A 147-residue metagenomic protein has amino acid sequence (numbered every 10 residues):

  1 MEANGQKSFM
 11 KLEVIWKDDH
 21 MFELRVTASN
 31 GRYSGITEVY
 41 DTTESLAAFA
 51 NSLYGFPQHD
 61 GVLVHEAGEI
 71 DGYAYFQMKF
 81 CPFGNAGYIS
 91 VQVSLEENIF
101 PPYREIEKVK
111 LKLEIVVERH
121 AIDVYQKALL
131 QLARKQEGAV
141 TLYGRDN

Functional and structural regions predicted by a protein language model:
M1-N30, G35-V39, E44-A48, R134-G138: Charged, alpha-helix-forming regions
M10, V14, Q58-N85, L132-N147: DNA polymerase processivity clamps
W16-E23, Y75, F80-E105: Intrinsic, low-complexity N-terminal interaction/targeting segments
N30-R32, T43, L95-I99, V117-R119: Beta-strand elements of well-folded, non-transmembrane domains
R32-A74: Short, well-structured hydrophobic secondary-structure segments
Y33-S34, G55-G61, N98-P102, A133-E137: Short loop/beta submotifs within extracellular cysteine-rich repeat domains
A47, Y54, N85, H120-D123 (+1 more regions): Generic structural signal for well-ordered, non-transmembrane alpha-helical segments in soluble/cytosolic regions
F100-N147: Mixed-charge, glycine-accented linear interaction segment located at domain edges/termini
